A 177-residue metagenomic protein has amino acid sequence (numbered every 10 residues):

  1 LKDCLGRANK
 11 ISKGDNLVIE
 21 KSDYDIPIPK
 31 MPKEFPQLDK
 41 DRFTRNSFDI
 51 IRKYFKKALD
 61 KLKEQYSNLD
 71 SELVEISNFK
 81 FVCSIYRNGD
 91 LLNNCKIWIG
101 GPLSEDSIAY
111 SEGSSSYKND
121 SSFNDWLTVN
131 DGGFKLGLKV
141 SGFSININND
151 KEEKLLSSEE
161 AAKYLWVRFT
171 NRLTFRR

Functional and structural regions predicted by a protein language model:
L1, K33-T44, F48, K151-A162: Intrinsic-disorder-associated interaction segments
L1-K33: C-terminal interaction surface of TIR/SEFIR-family domains
C4-A8, A58, A109, A161-A162: A sequence-composition feature that detects small, non-aromatic residues
R7, I11-G14, K53, K57 (+3 more regions): Surface-exposed polar/charged interaction patches
K33-G137: Polyanion-binding interface signature
E112-R177: Ampiphathic alpha-helical segments that act as solvent-exposed interaction surfaces
